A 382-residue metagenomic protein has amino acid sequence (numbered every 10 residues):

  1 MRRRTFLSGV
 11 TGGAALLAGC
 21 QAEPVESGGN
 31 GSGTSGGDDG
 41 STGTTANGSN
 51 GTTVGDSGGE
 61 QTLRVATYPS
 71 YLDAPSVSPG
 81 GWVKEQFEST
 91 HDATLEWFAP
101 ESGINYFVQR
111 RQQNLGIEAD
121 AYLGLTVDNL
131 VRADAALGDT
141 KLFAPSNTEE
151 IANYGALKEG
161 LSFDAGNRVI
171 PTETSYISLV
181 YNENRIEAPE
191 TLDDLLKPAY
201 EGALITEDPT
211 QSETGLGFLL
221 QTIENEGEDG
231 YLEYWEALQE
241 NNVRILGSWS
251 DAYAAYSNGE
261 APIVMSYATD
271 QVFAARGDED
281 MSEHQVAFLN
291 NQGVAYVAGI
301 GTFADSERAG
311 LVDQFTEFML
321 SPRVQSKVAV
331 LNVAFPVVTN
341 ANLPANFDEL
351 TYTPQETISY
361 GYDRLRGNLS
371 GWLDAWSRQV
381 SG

Functional and structural regions predicted by a protein language model:
M1-Y176, E183-A203, G217, E224-S248 (+3 more regions): Terminal disorder- and signal-encoded targeting elements
